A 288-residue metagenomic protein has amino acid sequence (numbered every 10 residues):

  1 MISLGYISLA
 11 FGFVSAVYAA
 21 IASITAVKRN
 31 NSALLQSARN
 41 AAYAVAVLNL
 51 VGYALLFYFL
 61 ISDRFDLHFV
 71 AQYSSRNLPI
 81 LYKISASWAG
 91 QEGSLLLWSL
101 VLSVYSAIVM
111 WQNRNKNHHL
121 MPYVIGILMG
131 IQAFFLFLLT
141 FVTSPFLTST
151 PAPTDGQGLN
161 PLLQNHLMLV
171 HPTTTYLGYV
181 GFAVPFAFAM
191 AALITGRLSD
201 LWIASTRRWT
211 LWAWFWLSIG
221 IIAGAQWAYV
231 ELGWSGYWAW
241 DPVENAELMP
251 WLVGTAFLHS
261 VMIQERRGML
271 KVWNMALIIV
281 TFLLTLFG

Functional and structural regions predicted by a protein language model:
M1-G288: Polytopic transmembrane helical bundles with strong interfacial aromatic enrichment
